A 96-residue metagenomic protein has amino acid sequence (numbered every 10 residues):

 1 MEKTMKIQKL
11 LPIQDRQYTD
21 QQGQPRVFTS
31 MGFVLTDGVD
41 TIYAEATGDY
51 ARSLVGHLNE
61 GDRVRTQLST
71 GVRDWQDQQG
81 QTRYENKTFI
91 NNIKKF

Functional and structural regions predicted by a protein language model:
M1-F96: Single-stranded nucleic acid-binding surfaces, predominantly the OB-fold ssDNA-binding core
